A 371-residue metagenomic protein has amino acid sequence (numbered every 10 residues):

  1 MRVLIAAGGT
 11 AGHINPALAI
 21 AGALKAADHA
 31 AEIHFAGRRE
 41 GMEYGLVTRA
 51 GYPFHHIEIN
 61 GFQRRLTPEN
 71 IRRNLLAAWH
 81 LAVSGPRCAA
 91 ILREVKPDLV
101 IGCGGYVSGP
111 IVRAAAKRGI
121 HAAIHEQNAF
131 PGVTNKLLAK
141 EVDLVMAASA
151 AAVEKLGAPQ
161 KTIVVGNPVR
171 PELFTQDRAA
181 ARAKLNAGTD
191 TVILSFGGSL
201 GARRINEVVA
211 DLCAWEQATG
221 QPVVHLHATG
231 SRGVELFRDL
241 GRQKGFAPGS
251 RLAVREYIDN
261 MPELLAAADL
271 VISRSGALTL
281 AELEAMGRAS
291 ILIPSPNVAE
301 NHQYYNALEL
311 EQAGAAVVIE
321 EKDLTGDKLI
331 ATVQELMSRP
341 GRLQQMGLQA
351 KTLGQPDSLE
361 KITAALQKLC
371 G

Functional and structural regions predicted by a protein language model:
V3-T10, A30-V83, S231-G233, K322: Conserved nucleotide-sugar phosphate-binding/catalytic loop shared by glycosyltransferases and other
H34, M42, P53, A116-R178: Active-site-proximal region of nucleotide-activated glycan assembly enzymes, centered on histidine/acidic-rich loops
L46, R65, R178-V271, Y304-L308 (+2 more regions): Donor-nucleotide binding loops and adjacent catalytic segments primarily of GT-B fold Leloir glycosyltransferases
R87-V100, V107-A123, K136, K140-E141: Glycosyltransferases and closely related glycan-assembly transferases that use nucleotide-activated donors
P97-L99, P262, A266-A281, R288-A289 (+1 more regions): Acidic donor-binding loop of glycosyltransferase active sites
R118, A266-A268, E284-P294, A313: Conserved donor-binding/catalytic loop of nucleotide-activated donor transferases
R342-P356: A short, well-ordered alpha-helix in the C-terminal region of glycosyltransferases
Q355-G371: C-terminal alpha-helical cap of glycosyltransferases
